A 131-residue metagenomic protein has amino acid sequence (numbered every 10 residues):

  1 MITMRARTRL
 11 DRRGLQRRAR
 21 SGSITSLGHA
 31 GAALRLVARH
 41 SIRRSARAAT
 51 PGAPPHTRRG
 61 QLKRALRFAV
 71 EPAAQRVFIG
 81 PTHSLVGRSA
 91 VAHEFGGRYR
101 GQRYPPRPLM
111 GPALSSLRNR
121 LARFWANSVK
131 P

Functional and structural regions predicted by a protein language model:
M1-P131: Short, Lys/Arg-rich flexible segments
